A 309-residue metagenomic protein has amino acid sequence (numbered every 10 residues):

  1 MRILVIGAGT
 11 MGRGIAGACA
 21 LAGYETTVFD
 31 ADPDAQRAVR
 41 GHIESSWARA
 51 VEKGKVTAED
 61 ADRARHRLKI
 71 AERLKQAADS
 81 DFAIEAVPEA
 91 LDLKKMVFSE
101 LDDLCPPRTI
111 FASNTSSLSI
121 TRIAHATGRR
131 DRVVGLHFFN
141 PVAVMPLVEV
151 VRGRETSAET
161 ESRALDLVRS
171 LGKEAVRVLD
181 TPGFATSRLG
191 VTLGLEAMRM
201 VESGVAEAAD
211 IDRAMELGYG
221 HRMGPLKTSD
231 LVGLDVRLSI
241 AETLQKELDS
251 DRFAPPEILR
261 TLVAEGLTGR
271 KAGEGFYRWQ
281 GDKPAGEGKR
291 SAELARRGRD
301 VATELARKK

Functional and structural regions predicted by a protein language model:
M1-R49, K53, L104: NAD(P)+-binding Rossmann beta1-loop-alpha1 motif at the extreme N-terminus of oxidoreductases
I3, L21-G23, D62-F82, R163-G172 (+1 more regions): Amphipathic alpha-helical segments at domain termini/boundaries
A22, R169-D180, E202-S203, A208-K309: NAD(P)-dependent Rossmann-like dehydrogenase/reductase catalytic/cofactor-binding core
V28-A61, V150-E161, A175, P182-G190: Rossmann-like dinucleotide-binding cores of NAD(P)H-dependent redox enzymes
A35-A38, R49-F111, L118: Rossmann-like NAD(P)-binding element
I110-D180, F184-R188: Rossmann-fold dinucleotide-binding core
